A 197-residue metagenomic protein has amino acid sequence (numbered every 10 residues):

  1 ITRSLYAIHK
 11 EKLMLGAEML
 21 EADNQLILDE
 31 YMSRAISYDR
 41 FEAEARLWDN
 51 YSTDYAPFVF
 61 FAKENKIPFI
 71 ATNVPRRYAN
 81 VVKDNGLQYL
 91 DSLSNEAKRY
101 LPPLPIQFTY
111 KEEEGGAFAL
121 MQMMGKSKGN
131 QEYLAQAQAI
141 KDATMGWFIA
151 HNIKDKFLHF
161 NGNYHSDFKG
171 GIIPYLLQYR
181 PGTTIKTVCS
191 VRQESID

Functional and structural regions predicted by a protein language model:
I1, E18-L20, S190: Acidic/polar N-terminal loop/beta-strand segments that form early-domain functional surfaces
I1, M14-G16, A62, K156-N161: Beta-strand elements within well-structured catalytic alpha/beta cores of enzymes that handle phosphate/sulfate esters
I1-T2, A43: Conserved, well-structured beta-alpha core segment at the onset of a catalytic domain
T2-I8: Histidine-anchored nucleotide/phosphate-binding helix
I8-H9, L13-M14, M19-N152: A substrate-binding/cap region within the structured catalytic cores of diverse enzymes
L20, R76, Y164-H165, R192: Short, glycine/serine-rich, charged loops/turns that create anion-binding and catalytic segments at active sites
Y133, A137, K156-F168, I185-C189: Glycine-rich anion-binding loop/nest that anchors nucleotide
T144-A150, H165-D197: C-terminal regions of proteins
